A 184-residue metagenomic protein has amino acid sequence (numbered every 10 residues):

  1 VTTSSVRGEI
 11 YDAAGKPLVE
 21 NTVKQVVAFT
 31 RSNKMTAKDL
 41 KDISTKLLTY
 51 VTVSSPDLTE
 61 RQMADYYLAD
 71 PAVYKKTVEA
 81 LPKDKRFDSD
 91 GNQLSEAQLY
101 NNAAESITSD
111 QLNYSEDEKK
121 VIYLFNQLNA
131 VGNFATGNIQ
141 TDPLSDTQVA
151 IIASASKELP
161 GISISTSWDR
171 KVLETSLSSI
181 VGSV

Functional and structural regions predicted by a protein language model:
V1-V184: Membrane-proximal periplasmic segments of bacterial cell-envelope enzymes, especially penicillin-binding proteins
